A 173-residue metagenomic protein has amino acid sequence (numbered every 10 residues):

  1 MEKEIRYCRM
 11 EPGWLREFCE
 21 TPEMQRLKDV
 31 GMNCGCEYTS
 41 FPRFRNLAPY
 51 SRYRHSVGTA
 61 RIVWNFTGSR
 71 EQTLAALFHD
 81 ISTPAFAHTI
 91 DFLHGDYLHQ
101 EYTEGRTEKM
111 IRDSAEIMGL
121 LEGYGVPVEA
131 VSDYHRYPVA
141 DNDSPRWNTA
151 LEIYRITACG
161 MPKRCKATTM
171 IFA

Functional and structural regions predicted by a protein language model:
M1-S69, T73, S82-A173: Sequence-structural signature of the catalytic-core scaffold of metal-dependent phosphohydrolases that act on
